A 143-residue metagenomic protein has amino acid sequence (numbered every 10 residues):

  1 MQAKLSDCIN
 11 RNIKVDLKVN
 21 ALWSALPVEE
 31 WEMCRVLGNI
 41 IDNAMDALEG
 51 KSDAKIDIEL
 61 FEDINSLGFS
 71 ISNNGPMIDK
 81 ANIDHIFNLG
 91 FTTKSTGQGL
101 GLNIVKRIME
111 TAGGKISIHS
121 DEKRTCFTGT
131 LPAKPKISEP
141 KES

Functional and structural regions predicted by a protein language model:
M1-R11, D42: Short beta-to-alpha transition helix within the HATPase_c
D16-V36: Conserved short strand/loop->alpha-helix "switch" segment adjacent to the catalytic nucleotide/phosphoryl-transfer site
K55-N65: Short beta-strand/loop element within the Bergerat-fold HATPase_c
N73: Acidic ATP/Mg2+-coordinating residue in the GHKL
I78-L89: Short conserved segment of the HATPase_c
G101, V105: Short alpha-helical Gxxx[C/S/T] motif in the catalytic ATP-binding
M109-E110: Detector for a conserved hydrophobic position within an alpha-helical segment of the HATPase_c
